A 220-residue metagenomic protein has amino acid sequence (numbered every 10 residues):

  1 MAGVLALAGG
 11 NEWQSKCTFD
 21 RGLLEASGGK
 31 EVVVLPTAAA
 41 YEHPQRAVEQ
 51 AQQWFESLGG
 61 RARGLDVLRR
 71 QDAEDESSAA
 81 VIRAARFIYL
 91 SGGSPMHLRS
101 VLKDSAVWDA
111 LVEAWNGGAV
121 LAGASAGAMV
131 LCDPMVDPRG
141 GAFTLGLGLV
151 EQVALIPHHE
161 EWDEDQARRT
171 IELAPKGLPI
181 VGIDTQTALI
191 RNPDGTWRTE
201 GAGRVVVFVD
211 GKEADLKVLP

Functional and structural regions predicted by a protein language model:
M1-G29, L35-E49, Q53-L58, M135-D137 (+1 more regions): C-terminal and late-domain segments of enzyme folds
A6-L7, R63-G64, Y89-L90, L121-A124 (+1 more regions): General beta-strand structural signal in soluble alpha/beta enzymes
G10-Q14, G64-R70, H97-V101, P157-H159: Short, flexible loop segments at the rims of nucleotide/cofactor-binding pockets, characterized by
C17, D72-E76, S105, E164: Structural motif corresponding to alpha-helix initiation and N-cap regions
K30, A62-R63, L121, V205: Hydrophobic anchor at the start of a short beta-strand that flanks the dinucleotide cofactor-binding loop
V33, A39-H97: Portal/gating segments that form or line small-molecule/metal binding sites
S91, H97-E164: Class I SAM-dependent methyltransferase SAM-binding "motif I" and its flanking Rossmann-like core
